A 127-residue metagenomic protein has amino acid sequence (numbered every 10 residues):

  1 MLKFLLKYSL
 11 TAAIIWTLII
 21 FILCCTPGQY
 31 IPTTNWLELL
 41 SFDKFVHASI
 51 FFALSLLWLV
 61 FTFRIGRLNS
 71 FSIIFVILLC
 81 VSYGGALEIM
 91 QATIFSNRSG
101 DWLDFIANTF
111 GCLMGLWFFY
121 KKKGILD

Functional and structural regions predicted by a protein language model:
M1-K7, F63-F71, I125: Membrane-interface helix-boundary motifs at transmembrane edges
M1-V60: "…centered on the first transmembrane helix and the immediately adjacent amphipathic helix/loop
Y8-I15, V46, F71-L79, L103 (+1 more regions): Alpha-helical transmembrane segments of integral membrane proteins
I15-C24, S72-T93: Small-polar-interrupted transmembrane alpha-helices in polytopic inner-membrane proteins
P27, L87, M114, F118: Short, flexible micro-motifs
G28-P32, F63, R67, A92 (+2 more regions): Transmembrane helix-loop junctions in multipass membrane proteins, especially transporters and channels
P32-N35, L40, G85-F110: Interfacial helix-loop-helix junctions of multi-pass membrane proteins
F51-I65, F110-K123: Membrane-interfacial alpha-helical segments at the cytosolic side of multi-pass membrane proteins
